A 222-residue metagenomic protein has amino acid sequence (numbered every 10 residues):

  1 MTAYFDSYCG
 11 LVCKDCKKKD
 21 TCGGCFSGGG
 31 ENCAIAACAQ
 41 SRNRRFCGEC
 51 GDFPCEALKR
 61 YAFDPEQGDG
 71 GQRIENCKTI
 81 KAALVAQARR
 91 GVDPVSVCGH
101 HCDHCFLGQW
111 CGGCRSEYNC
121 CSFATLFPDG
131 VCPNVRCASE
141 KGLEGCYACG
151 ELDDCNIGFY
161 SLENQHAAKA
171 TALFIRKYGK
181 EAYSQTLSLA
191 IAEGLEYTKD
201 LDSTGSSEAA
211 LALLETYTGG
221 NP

Functional and structural regions predicted by a protein language model:
M1-P222: Cysteine-centered metal-binding/redox modules
